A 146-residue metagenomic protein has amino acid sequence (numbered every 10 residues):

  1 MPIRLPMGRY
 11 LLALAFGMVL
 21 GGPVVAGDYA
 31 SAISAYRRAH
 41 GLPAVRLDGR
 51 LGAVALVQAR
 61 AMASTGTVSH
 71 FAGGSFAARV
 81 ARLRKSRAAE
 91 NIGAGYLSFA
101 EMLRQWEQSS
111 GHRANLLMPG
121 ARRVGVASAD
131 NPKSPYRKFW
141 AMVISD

Functional and structural regions predicted by a protein language model:
M1-L12: Bacterial N-terminal signal peptides that target proteins for export
Y10-G21: Bacterial N-terminal signal peptides
V25-A63: A short alpha-helix/helix-coil micro-patch that ends at or immediately precedes a cysteine
A39-A53, G66-F76, R113-A129: Surface-exposed patches in mature extracellular/periplasmic domains of secreted proteins
A44, N91, V143: Conserved beta-strand positions that form and line the central face of beta-propeller blades
A53-M102, L116: Short, surface-exposed glycine/acidic/tryptophan-bearing loops
A94-D146: Disulfide-stabilized extracellular recognition modules
